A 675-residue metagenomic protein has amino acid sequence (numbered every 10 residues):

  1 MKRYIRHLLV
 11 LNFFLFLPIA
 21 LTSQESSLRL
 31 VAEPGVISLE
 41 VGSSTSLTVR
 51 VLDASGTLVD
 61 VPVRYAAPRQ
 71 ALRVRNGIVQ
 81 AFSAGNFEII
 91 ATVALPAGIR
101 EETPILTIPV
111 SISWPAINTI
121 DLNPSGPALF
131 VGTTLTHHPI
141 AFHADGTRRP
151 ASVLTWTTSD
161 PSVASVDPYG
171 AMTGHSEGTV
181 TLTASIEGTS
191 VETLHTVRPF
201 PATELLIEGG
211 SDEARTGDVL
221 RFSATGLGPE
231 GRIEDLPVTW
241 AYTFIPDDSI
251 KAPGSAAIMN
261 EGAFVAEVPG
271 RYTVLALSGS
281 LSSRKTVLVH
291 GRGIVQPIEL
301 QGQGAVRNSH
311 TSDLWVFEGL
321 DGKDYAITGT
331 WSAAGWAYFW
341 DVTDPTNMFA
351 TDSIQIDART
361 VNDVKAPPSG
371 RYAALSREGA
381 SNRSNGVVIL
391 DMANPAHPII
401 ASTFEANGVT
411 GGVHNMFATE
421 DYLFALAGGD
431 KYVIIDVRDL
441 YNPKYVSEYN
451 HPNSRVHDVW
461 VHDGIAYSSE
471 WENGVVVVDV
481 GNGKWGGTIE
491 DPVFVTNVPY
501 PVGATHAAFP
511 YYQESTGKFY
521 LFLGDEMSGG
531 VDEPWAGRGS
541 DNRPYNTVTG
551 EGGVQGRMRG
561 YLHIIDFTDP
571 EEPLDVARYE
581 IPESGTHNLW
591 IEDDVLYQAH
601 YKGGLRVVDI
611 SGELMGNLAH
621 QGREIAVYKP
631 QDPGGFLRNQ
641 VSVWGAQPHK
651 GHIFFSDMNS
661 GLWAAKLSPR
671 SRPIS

Functional and structural regions predicted by a protein language model:
M1, S23-Q24: Initiator methionine at the very start of the polypeptide chain
M1-V10: Bacterial N-terminal signal peptides that target proteins for export
L9-A20: Bacterial N-terminal signal peptides
Q24-V295: Extracytoplasmic soluble-region selector
E267-S675: Feature marking well-ordered beta-strand scaffolds used for ligand recognition
